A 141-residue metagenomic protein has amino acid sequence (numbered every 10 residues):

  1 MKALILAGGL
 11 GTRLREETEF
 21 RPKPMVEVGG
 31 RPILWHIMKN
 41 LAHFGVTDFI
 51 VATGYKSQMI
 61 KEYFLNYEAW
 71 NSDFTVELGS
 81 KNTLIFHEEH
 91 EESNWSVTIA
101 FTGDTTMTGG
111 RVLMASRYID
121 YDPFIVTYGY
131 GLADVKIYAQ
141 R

Functional and structural regions predicted by a protein language model:
M1-Y67, I99: N-terminal glycine-rich phosphate-binding loop and ensuing alpha1 helix
M59-R141: Conserved beta-loop-beta/alpha segment of the NTase-like Rossmann-fold superfamily that binds/positions NTPs
